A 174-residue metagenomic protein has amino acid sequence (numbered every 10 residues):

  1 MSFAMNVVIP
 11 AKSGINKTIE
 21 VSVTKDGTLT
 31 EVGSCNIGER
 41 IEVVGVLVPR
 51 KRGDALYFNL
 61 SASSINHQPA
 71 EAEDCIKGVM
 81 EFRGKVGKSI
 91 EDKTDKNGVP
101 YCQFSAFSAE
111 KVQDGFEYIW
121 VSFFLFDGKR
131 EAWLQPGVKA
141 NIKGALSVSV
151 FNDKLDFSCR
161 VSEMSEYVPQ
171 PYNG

Functional and structural regions predicted by a protein language model:
M1-G174: Single-stranded nucleic acid-binding surfaces, predominantly the OB-fold ssDNA-binding core
